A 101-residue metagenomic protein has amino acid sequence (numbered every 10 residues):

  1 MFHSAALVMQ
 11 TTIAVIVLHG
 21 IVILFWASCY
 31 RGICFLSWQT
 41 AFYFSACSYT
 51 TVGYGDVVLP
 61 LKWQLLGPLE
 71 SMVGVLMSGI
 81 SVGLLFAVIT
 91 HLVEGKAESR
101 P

Functional and structural regions predicted by a protein language model:
M1-I16, S78-P101: Cytoplasmic (intracellular) domains, linkers, and terminal tails of multi-pass ion channels
F2-Q10, L36, V58-L66: Juxtamembrane/transmembrane-helix boundary motifs in multi-pass membrane proteins
H3-M9, C29-R31, A46-T51: Phosphate-binding glycine-rich loops and adjacent basic patches that engage nucleotide phosphates, nucleic-acid
T12-G20, L69-L76: Hydrophobic alpha-helical transmembrane segments of multi-pass membrane proteins
I16-F44: Outer-pore turret/helix-boundary of cation channels
T40-K96: Pore domain of cation channels
